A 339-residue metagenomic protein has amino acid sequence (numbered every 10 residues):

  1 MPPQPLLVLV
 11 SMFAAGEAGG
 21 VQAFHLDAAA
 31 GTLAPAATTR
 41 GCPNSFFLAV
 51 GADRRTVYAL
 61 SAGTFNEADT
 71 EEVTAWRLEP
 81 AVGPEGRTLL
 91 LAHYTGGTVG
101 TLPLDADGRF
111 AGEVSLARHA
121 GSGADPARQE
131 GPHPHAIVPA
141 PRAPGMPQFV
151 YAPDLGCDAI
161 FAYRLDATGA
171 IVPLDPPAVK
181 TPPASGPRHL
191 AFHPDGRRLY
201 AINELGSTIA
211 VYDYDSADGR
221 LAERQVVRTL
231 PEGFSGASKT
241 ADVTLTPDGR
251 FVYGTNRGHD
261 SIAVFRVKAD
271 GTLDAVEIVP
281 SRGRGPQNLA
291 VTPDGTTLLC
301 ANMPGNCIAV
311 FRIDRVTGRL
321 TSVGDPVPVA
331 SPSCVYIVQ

Functional and structural regions predicted by a protein language model:
Q4-L6, D53-R55, E85-R87, R142 (+4 more regions): Short coil/turn segments that connect the beta-strands within blades of beta-propeller domains
V10, A59-L60, L91, A152 (+3 more regions): Residue position within the beta-strands of beta-propeller blades
A14-E17, A62-E67, T95-T98, P144 (+4 more regions): Short glycine/acidic-enriched loop and turn motifs that connect beta-strands
F24-G31, R77-P80, L102-A111, Y163-I171 (+3 more regions): Short loop/turn segments immediately following beta-strands, especially the blade-tip and inter-blade linker loops
A34-R40, P84, S115, G121-R128 (+4 more regions): A short beta-strand motif characteristic of beta-propeller blades
A81-A136: Asp-box/WD-like beta-propeller blade repeats and closely related beta-sheet repeat scaffolds
A237-M303: Loop/turn-rich, solvent-exposed surfaces of beta-rich toroidal or solenoidal domains
